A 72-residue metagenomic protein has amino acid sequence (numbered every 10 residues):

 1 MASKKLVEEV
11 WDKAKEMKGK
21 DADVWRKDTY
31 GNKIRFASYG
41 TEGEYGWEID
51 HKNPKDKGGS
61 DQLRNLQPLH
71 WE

Functional and structural regions predicted by a protein language model:
M1-Y39: Short, charged surface segments at domain edges that flank catalytic/cofactor-binding sites
I34-L69: Histidine-centered nuclease catalytic patch
E72: Short, cysteine/histidine-rich loop/knuckle motifs that typically chelate Zn2+
